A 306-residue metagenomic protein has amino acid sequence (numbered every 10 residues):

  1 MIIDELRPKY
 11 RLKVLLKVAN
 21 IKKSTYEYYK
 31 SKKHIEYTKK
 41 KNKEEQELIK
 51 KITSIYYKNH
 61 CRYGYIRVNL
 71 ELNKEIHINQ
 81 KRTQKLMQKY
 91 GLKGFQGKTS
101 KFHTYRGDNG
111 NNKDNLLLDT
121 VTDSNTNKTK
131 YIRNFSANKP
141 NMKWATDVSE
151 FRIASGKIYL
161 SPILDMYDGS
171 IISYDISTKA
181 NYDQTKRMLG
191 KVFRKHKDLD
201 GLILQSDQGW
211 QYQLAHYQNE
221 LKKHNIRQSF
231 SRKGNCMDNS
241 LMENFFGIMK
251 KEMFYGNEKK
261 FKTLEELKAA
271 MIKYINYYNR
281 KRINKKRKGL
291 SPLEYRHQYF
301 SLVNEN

Functional and structural regions predicted by a protein language model:
M1-K9, V14: Residue-centric detector for conserved, function-critical "anchor" positions in compact interaction modules
L15-L16, Y26, I52, V68 (+15 more regions): Mobile genetic element proteins and their domesticated derivatives, centered on retroelements and DNA transposons
E27-A137, N235, S291-Y299: Basic, flexible linker segments flanking DNA-binding modules in nucleic acid-interacting mobile-element proteins
H77, K139-P140, F151-K157: Short loop/turn motifs at secondary-structure junctions and domain boundaries
H103-G107, S206-Q208, L214-Q218, S231-K250 (+2 more regions): RNase H-like two-metal-ion nuclease catalytic core shared by retroviral integrases and related mobile-element nucleases
R152, G156, Y174-K197: Active-site beta-loop-alpha junctions of metal-dependent nucleic acid enzymes, especially the RNase H-like/DDE
I153, D165-M166: Short, acidic, Ser/Thr-enriched surface-loop or helix-capping motifs
K222-I226, I248-N306: C-terminal domain-tail junction helix/linker
